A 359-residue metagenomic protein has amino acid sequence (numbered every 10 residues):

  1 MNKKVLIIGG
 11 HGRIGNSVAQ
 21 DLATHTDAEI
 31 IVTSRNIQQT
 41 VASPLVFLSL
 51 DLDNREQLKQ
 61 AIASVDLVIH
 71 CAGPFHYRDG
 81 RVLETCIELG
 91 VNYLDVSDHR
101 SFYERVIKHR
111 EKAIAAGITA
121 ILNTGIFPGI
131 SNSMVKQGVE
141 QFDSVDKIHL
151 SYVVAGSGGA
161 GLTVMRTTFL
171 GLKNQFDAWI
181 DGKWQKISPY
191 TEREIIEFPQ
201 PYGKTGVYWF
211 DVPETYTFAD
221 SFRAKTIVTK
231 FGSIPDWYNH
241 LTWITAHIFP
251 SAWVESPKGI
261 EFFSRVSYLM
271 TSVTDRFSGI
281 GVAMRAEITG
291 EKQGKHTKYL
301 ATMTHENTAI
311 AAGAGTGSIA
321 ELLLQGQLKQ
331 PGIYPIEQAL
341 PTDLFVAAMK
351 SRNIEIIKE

Functional and structural regions predicted by a protein language model:
L6-A23: N-terminal Rossmann NAD(P)H-binding glycine-rich loop of SDR-like oxidoreductase domains
G15, E140-E359: C-terminal catalytic/substrate-binding lobe primarily of soluble NAD(P)-dependent oxidoreductases
E29-I31: Short beta-strand element of Class I
T33-I37, L52: N-terminal Rossmann-fold cofactor-binding loop
D51-V65, C71-P74: Conserved Rossmann-fold cofactor-binding substructure of NAD(P)-dependent oxidoreductases
L67-T85, S101: Beta-loop-alpha module in the N-terminal Rossmann-like domain of NAD(P)-dependent dehydrogenases, especially those
T85-Y103: ADP-ribose/adenylate-binding Rossmann-like module
S97-I118: Rossmann-fold NAD(P)-binding glycine/threonine-rich loop
